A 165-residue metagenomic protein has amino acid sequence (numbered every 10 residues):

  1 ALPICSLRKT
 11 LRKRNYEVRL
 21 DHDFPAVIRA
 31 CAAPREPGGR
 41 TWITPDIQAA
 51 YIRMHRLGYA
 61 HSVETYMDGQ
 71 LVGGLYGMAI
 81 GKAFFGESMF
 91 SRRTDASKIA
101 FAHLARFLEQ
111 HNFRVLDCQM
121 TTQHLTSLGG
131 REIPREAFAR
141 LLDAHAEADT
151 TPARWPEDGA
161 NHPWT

Functional and structural regions predicted by a protein language model:
A1-T165: N-acyltransferase acceptor-side catalytic subdomain
